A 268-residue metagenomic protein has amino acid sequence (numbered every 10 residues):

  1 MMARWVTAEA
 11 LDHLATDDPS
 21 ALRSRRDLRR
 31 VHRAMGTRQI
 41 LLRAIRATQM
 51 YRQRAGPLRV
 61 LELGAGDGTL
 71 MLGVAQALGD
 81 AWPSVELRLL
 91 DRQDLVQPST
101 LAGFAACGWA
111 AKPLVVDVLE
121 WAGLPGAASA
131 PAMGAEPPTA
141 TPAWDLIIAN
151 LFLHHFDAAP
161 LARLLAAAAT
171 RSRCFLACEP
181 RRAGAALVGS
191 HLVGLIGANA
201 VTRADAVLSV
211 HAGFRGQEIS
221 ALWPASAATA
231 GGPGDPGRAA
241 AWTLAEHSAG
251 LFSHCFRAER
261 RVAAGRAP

Functional and structural regions predicted by a protein language model:
M1-L14: N-terminal auxiliary segments of SAM/dcSAM-dependent transferases
H13-Y51: Class I SAM-dependent methyltransferase Rossmann-like catalytic core, especially the SAM/SAH-binding loop
L61, D67-W121: Class I SAM-dependent methyltransferase SAM/SAH-binding core
D145-A159: A short SAM/SAH-binding and catalytic strip from SAM-dependent methyltransferases
F156-A168: A short, conserved alpha-helix within the catalytic core of class I
S172-P180: Conserved beta-strand signature within the Rossmann-like core of class I S-adenosyl-L-methionine
P180-A227, T243-H247: C-terminal alpha-helical "lid/dimerization" subdomain adjacent to the S-adenosyl-L-methionine
G216-P268: Conserved Class I S-adenosyl-L-methionine
